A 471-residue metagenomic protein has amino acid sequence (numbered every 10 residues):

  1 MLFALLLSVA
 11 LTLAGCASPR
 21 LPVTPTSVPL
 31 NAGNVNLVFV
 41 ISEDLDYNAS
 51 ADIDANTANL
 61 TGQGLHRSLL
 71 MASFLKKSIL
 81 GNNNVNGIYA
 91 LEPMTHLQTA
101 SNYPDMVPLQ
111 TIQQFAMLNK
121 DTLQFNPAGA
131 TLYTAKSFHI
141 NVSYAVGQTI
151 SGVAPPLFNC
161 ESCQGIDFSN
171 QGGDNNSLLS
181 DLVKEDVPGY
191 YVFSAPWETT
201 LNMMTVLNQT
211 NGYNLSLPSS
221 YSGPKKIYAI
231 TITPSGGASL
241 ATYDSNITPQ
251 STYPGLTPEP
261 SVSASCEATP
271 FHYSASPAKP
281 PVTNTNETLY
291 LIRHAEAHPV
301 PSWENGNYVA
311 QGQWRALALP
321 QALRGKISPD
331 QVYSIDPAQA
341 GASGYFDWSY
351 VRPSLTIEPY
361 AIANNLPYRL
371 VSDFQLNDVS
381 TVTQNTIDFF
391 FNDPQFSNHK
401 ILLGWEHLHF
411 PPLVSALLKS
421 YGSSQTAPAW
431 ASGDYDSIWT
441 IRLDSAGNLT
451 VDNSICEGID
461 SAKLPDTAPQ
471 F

Functional and structural regions predicted by a protein language model:
M1-L7: Sec-dependent signal peptide recognition, specifically the positively charged N-region followed immediately by
L13-G15: C-terminal motif of bacterial Sec signal peptides marking the signal peptidase cleavage site
A17-P19: Bacterial signal peptide processing site
L21-S180, D186-P188, T200, M204-P394 (+2 more regions): Active-site-proximal alpha-helix that buttresses catalytic centers in soluble enzyme cores
Y190-F193, L402: Cysteine-clustered segments with highest specificity for TGF-beta superfamily mature ligands
S397-H399: C-terminal active-site subregion of NodB/CE4 polysaccharide deacetylases
